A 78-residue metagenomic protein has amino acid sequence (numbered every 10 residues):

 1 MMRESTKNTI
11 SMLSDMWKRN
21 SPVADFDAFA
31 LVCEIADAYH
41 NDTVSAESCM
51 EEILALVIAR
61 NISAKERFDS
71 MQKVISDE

Functional and structural regions predicted by a protein language model:
M2-D37, K65-S70: N-terminal acidic leader/helix
F29-D37, E47-S48, E52, D77: Amphipathic alpha-helical oligomerization segments
A55-E78: Charged low-complexity stretches with an acidic bias
